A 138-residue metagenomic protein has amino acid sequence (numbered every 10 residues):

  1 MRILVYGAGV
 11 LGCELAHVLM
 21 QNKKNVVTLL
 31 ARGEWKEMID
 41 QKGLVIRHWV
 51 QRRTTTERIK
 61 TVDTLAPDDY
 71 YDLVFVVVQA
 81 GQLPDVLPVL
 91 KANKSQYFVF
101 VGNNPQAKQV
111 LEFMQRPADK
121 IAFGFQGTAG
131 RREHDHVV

Functional and structural regions predicted by a protein language model:
M1-Q51: NAD(P)+-binding Rossmann beta1-loop-alpha1 motif at the extreme N-terminus of oxidoreductases
R53-V137: Rossmann-like NAD(P)(H) cofactor-binding subdomain of soluble oxidoreductases
